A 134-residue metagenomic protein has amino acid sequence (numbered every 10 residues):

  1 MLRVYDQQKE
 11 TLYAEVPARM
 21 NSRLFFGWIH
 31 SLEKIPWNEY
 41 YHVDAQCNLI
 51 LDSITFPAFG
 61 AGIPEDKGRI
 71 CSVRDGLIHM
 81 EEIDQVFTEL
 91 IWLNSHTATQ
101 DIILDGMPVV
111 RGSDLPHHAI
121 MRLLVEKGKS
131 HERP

Functional and structural regions predicted by a protein language model:
R3-F56: N-terminal secretory signal peptides
L49, I63-P134: Mature, soluble, non-transmembrane domains
